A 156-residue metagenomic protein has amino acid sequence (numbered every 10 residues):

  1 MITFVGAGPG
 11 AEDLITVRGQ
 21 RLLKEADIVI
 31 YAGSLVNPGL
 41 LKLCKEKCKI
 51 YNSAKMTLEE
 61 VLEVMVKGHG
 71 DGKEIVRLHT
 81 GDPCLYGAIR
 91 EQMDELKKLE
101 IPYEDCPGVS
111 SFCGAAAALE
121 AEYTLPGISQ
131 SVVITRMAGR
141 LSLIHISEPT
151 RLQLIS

Functional and structural regions predicted by a protein language model:
M1-V109, G114: Class I S-adenosyl-L-methionine
P9, S110-S111, A138-L141, R151: Short acidic/polar capping segments at secondary-structure boundaries
L14-T16, R140-L143, S147: Glycine-rich, anion-gripping cofactor-binding loops and their flanking helix/strand elements in enzyme active sites
R18-Q20, V66, E120-T124, S147: A generic local secondary-structure boundary/capping motif
S111-Y123: Structured adenosyl-cofactor binding patch, chiefly the S-adenosyl-L-methionine
E122-L143: Internal, active-site/partner-interface "lid" segment
I144-S156: Single conserved hydrophobic/aromatic residue that forms the stacking wall/gate of nucleotide- or nucleobase-binding
